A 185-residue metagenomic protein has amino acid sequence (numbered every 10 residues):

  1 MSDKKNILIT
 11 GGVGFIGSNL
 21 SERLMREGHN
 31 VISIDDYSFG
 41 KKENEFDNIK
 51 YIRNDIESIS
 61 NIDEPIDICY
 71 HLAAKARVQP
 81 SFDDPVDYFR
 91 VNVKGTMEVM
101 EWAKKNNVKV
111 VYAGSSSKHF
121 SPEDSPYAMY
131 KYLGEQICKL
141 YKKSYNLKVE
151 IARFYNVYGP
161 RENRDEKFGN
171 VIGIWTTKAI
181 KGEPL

Functional and structural regions predicted by a protein language model:
M1-V157: N-terminal Rossmann-like NAD(P)+-binding domain of SDR-like oxidoreductases, especially those catalyzing
N30, P184-L185: A general structural signal for well-ordered secondary-structure junctions
L72, K178-A179: Conserved catalytic core of Hanks-type protein kinase domains
F82, A179-I180: Hydrophobic residues in alpha-helical segments
Y132, V157-G173, K181-E183: Glycine/proline-rich active-site loop of Rossmann-fold NAD(P)-dependent oxidoreductases
